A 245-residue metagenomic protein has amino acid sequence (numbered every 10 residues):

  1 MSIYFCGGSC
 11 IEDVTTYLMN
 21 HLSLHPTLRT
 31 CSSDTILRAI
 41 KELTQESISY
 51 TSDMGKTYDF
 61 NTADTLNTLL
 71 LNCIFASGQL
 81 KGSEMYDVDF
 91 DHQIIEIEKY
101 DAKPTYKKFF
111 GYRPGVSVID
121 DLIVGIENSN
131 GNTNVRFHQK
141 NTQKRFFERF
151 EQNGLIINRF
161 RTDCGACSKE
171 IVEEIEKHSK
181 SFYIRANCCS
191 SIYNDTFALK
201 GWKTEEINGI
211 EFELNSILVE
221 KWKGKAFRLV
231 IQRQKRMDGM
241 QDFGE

Functional and structural regions predicted by a protein language model:
M1, V14, L28-S32, I36 (+4 more regions): Short, conserved catalytic/metal-binding motifs centered on acidic residues
M1-G7: Short, hydrophobic/amphipathic alpha-helical patches that form generic packing surfaces within helical domains
I11-P26: DNA-recognition alpha helix
I40-V116: Active-site-proximal, Lys/Arg-enriched surface segment that forms a nucleic-acid-binding/basic interface patch
I48, S52, E98-K103, V124-N128 (+3 more regions): Short acidic, glycine/serine/threonine-rich loops at helix termini
T105-N153: Electropositive, glycine- and tryptophan-enriched low-complexity nucleic-acid-binding patches
T133-N194: Domain-level cores of phosphate- or acyl-group-handling catalytic modules
S181-E245: An anionic, glycine-rich sequence signature occurring as long contiguous blocks
